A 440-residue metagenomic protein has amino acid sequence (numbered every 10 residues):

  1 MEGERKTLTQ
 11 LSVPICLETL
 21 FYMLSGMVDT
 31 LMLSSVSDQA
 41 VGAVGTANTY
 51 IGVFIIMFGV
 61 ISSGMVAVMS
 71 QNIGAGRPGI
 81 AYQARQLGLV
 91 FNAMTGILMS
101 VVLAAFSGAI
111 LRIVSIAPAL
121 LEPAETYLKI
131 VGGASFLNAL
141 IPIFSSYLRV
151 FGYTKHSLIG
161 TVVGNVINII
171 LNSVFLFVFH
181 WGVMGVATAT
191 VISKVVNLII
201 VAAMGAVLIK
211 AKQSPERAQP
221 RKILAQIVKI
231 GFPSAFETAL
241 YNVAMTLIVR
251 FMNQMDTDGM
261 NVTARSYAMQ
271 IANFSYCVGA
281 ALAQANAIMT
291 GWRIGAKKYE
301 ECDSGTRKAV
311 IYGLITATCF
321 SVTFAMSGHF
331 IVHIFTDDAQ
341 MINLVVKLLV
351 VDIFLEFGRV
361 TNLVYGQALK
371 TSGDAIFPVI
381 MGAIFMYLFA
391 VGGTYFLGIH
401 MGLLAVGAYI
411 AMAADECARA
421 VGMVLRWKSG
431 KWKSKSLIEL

Functional and structural regions predicted by a protein language model:
M1-I15, M69-F136, V178-F232, T290-L355 (+1 more regions): Short alpha-helical transmembrane segments in multi-pass integral membrane proteins
Q10-D29, I130, G164, S193-N197 (+3 more regions): Transmembrane helical elements of multi-pass membrane transporters/channels
L17, F21, S25, F54-F58 (+14 more regions): Residue-level hotspots within pore-lining transmembrane alpha-helices of multi-pass secondary transporters
L24-G42, L111-P118, V174-W181, A239-Q270 (+4 more regions): Helix-terminus/linker motif at the lipid-water interface of multi-pass membrane proteins
D29, S145, L171-N172, L176 (+1 more regions): Small-residue (Gly/Pro/Ala) motifs that create kinks and tight helix-helix packing interfaces
D38-T49, A124, L128, A187 (+3 more regions): Small-residue hotspots at the loop-to-helix junctions and early N-terminal turns of transmembrane alpha-helices
V41-V101, N138-S157, V249, V262-G328 (+1 more regions): Small-residue-rich hydrophobic transmembrane alpha-helices
S62, I130-R149, S157-N168, V186-V201 (+5 more regions): Short runs within selected transmembrane alpha-helices of multi-pass transporters and secretion channels
